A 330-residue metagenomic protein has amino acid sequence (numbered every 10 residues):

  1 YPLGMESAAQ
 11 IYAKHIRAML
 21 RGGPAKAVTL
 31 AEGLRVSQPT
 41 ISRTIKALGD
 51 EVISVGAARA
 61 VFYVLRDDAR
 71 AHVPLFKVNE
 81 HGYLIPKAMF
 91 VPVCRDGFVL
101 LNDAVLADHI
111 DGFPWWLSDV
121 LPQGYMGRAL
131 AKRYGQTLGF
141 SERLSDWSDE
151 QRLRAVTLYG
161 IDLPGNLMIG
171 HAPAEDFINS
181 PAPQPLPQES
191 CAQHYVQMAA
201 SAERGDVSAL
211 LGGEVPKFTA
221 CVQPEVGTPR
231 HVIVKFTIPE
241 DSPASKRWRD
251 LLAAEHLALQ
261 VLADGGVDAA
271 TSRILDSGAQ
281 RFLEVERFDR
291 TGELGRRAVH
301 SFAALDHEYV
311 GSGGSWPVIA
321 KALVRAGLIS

Functional and structural regions predicted by a protein language model:
P2-A13, L20-S330: Phosphate/dinucleotide-binding and metal-coordinating scaffold of catalytic cores in nucleotide-dependent enzymes
